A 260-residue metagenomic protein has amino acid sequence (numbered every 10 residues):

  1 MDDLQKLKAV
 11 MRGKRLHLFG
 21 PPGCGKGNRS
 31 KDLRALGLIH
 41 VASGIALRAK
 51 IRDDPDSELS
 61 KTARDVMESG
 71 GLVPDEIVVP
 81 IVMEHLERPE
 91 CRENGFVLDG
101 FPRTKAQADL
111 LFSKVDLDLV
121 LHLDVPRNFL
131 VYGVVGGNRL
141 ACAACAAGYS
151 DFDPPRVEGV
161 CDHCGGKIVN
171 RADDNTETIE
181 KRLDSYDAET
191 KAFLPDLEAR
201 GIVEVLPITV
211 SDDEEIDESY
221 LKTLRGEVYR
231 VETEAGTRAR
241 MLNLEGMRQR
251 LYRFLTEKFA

Functional and structural regions predicted by a protein language model:
M1-A260: Glycine-rich phosphate-binding loop of ATP-dependent small-molecule kinases
